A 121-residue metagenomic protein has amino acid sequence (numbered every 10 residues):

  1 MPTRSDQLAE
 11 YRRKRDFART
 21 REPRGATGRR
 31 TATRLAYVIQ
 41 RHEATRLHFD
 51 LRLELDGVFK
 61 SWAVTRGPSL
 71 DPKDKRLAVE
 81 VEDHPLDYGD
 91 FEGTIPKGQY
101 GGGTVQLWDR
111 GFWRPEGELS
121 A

Functional and structural regions predicted by a protein language model:
M1-A121: A charge-rich, low-complexity, intrinsically flexible signal that marks solvent-exposed coils, linkers, repeats
